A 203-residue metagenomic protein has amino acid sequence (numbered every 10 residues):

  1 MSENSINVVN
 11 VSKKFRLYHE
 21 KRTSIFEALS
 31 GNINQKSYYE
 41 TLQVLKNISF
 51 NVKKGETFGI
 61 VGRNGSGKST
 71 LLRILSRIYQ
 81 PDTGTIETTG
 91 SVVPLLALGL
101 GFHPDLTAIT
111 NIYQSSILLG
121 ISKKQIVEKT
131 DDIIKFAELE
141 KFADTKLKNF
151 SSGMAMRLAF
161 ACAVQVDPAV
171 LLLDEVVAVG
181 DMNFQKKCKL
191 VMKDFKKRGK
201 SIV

Functional and structural regions predicted by a protein language model:
S2-N47: Pre-NBD coupling/linker segments of ABC/ABC-like ATPases
F26-N34, Y113, Q125-F142: Conserved ABC ATPase "signature" region
V61-R63: The feature captures the beta-strand-to-loop junction immediately N-terminal to the Walker
S76: Helix-to-loop junction immediately C-terminal to a conserved catalytic motif
K146-G153: Conserved ABC ATPase signature
C162-L173, V179: A short, proline-enriched helix->beta-strand linker immediately N-terminal to the Walker B motif in ABC-type P-loop
